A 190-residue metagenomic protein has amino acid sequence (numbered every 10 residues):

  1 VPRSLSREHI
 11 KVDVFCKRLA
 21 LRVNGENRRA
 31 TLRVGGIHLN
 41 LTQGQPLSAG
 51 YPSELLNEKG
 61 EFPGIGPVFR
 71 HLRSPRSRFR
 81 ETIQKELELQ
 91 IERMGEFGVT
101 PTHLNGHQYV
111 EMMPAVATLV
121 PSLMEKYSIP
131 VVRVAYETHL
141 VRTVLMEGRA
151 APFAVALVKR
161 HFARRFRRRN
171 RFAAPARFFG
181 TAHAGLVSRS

Functional and structural regions predicted by a protein language model:
P2-R7, R22-V34, E54-G60, G95-E96 (+2 more regions): Acidic (Asp/Glu)-rich catalytic clusters
H9-V12, L32-H38, P101-N105, P130-R133 (+1 more regions): Structural preference for beta-strand elements that scaffold enzyme active sites
K11-Q43: Glycine/small-residue-rich interface belts in oligomeric ring/scaffold proteins and their assembly partners
K17-R18, H38-T42, H107-Y109, E137-H139 (+1 more regions): Active-site beta-loop-alpha junctions enriched in small/polar residues
V34-L41, E58-G66, R133-V134: Non-cysteine beta-strand/loop elements that form the S-adenosyl-L-methionine
Q45-F79: Active-site gating loops and adjacent loop-to-helix segments of metal-dependent hydrolytic enzymes
P75-I91, T181-S190: Alpha-helical scaffold elements lining the catalytic groove of polysaccharide deacetylases
E88-F172, H183-L186: Catalytic domains of cell-wall/extracellular-matrix polysaccharide-remodeling enzymes, centered on de-N-acetylation
